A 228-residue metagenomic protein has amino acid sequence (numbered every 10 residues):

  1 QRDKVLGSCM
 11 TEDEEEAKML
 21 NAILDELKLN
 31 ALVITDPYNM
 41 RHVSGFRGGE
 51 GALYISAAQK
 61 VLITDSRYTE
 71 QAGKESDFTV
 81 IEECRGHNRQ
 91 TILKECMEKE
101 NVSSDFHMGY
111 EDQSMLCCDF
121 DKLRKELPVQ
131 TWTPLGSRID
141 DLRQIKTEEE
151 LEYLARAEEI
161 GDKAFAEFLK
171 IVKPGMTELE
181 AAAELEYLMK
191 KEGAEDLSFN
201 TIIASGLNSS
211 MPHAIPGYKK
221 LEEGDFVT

Functional and structural regions predicted by a protein language model:
R2-V61, E98-D105, K125, T131 (+2 more regions): Terminal domain-start leader segments
V5, M10, E75-I81, I202-A204: Short, basic, glycine/proline-bearing loop/turn elements
E12, A17-K18, T91-L197: Flexible, acidic/His-enriched mid-domain "rim/lid" segments that flank
I34-T35, I63, E111, A204 (+1 more regions): Short beta-strand segments
P37, T64-E70, M115-D119: Short, polar loop motifs at secondary-structure junctions
M40-R47, G51, I139, I145 (+1 more regions): Short catalytic-site patches enriched in acidic/histidine residues that coordinate or position cofactors/metals
V43-G45, A72, D119-F120: Short glycine-/acidic-enriched loop or helix-start segments at secondary-structure transitions that form or flank
T64-I92: Compact, glycine/acidic-enriched structural inserts
